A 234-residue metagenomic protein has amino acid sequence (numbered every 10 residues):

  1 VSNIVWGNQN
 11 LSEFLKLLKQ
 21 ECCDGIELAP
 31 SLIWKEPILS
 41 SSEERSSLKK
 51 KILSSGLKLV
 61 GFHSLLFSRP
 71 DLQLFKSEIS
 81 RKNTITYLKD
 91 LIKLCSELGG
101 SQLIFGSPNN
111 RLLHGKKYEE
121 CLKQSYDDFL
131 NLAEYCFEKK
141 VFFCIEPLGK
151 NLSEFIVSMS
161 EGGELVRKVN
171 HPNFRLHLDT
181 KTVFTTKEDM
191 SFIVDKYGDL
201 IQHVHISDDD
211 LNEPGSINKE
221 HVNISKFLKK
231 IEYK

Functional and structural regions predicted by a protein language model:
V1-G100, H171, K187: N-terminal pre-domain/capping segments
V1-N3, D24-L28, L59-S64, L103-F105 (+4 more regions): Hydrophobic faces of well-ordered beta-strands that scaffold small-molecule active sites in alpha/beta enzyme cores
V5-G7, P30-L32, L65-S68, N109-R111 (+3 more regions): Active-site-proximal loop/turn and secondary-structure-junction residues that shape catalytic pockets, frequently
N8, L15, P37-L39, L74-I79 (+3 more regions): Gly/Pro-rich active-site loop or hairpin
S12-E13, L53-S54, D71-L176, T185: Active-site acidic/histidine proton-transfer and metal-coordination neighborhood in alpha/beta enzyme cores
L18, C95, C136, L228-I231: Hydrophobic pocket-lining residues that define ligand/cofactor binding sites across diverse proteins
R45, S125, H221-I224: Well-ordered, non-membrane alpha-helical segments in soluble/globular domains
